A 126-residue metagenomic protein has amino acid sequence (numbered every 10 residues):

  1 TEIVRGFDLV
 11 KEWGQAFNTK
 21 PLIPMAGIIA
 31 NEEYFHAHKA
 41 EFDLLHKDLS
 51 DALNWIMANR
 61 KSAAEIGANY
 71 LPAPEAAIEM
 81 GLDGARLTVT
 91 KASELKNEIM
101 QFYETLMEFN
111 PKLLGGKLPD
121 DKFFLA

Functional and structural regions predicted by a protein language model:
T1-I66: Pocket-lining segment of extracytoplasmic ligand-binding domains
S62-A126: An extracytoplasmic/periplasmic, membrane-proximal ligand-sensing/linker region
